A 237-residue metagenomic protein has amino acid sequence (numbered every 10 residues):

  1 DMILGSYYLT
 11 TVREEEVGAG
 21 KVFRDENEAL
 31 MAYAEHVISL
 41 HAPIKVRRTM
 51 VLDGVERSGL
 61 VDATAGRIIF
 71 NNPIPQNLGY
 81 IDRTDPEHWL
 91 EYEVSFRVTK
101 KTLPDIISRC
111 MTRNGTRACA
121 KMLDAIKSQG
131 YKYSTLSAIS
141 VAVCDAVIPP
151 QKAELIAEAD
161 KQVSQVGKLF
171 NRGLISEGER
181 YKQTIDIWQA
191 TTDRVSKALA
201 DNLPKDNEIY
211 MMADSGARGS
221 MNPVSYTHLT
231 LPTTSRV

Functional and structural regions predicted by a protein language model:
M2-E177, P223-Y226: Feature marking long nucleic-acid-engaging regions of large polymerase/nuclease enzymes
K132, T233-T234: A very general structural signal that marks isolated residues within well-ordered alpha-helical segments
G178-S225: Gly/Pro-rich turn-and-neighbor structural signature
T227-T233: Conserved small/polar residues in nucleotide/adenosyl-binding loops
